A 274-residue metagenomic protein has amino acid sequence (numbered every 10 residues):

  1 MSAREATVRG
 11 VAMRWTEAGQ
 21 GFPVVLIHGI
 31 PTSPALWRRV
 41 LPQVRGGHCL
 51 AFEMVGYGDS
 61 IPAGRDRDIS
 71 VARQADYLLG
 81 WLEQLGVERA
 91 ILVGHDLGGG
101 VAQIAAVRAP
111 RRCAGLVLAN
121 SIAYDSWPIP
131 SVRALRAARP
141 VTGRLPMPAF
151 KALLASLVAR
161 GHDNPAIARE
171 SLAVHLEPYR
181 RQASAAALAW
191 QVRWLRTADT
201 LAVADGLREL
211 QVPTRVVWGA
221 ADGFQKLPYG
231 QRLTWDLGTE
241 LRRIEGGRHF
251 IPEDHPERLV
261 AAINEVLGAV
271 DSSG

Functional and structural regions predicted by a protein language model:
M1-V24, R45-H48, V87-R89, T239 (+2 more regions): Alpha/beta-hydrolase fold catalytic core
E17-D59: Conserved HGGG/HGGXW glycine-rich cap/lid loop of the alpha/beta-hydrolase fold
P34-P42, D59-P62, S126-W127, T200 (+1 more regions): Short N-terminal helix/helix-N-cap motif within the alpha/beta-hydrolase-1
L50-V93, A261: Active-site loop/oxyanion-hole signature of alpha/beta-hydrolase fold enzymes
R89-W127: Conserved hydrolase catalytic core segment
P128-E177, A186-A187: Helix-rich cap/lid subdomain of alpha/beta-hydrolase
S184-R232: Conserved serine/cysteine hydrolase catalytic core
G247-P256, V260: Catalytic histidine-centered segment of alpha/beta-hydrolase-like enzymes
